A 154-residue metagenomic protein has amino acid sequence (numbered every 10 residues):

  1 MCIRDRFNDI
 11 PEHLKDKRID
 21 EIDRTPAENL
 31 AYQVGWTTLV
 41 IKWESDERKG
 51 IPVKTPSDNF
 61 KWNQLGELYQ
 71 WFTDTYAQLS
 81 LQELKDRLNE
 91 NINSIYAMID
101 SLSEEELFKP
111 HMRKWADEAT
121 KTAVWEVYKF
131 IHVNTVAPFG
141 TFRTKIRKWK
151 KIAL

Functional and structural regions predicted by a protein language model:
M1-D5: Conserved small/polar residues in nucleotide/adenosyl-binding loops
R6, V40-W43, M98: Short alpha-helical functional segments enriched in proximate histidine and acidic residues
D16-E67, P110-L154: Short, contiguous alpha-helical
Q64-P110: Acidic/histidine-rich alpha-helical segments that form the ligand environment of transition-metal centers
